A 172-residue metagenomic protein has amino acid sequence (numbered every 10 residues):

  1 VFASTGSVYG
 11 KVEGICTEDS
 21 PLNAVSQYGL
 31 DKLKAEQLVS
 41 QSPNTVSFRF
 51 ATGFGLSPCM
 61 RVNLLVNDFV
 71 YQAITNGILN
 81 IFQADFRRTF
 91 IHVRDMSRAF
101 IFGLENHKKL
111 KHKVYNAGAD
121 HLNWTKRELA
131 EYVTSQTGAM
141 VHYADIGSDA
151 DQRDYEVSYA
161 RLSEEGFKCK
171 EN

Functional and structural regions predicted by a protein language model:
V1-Q27: Conserved Rossmann-fold NAD(P)-dependent oxidoreductase catalytic core, especially the SDR/UDP-sugar
F2-G6, F48-F50, A117: SDR active-site strand-loop-helix element
T5-V8, T52-P58, L122: Active-site proximal helix/loop that lines the substrate pocket of Rossmann-like NAD(P)-dependent oxidoreductase domains
S7, S20, T52, D95-M96 (+1 more regions): Short, well-ordered alpha-helical scaffold segment located in the soluble/lumenal catalytic or ligand-binding core
G14, V25, Q37-R88, V93-R98 (+1 more regions): NAD(P)-dependent short-chain dehydrogenase/reductase
D31: Active-site helix of classical SDR
K34: Active-site His/Glu-centered metal-binding helix of metallohydrolases
N76-G77, I81-N172: C-terminal substrate-binding subdomain of Rossmann-fold SDR/epimerase-dehydratase oxidoreductases
